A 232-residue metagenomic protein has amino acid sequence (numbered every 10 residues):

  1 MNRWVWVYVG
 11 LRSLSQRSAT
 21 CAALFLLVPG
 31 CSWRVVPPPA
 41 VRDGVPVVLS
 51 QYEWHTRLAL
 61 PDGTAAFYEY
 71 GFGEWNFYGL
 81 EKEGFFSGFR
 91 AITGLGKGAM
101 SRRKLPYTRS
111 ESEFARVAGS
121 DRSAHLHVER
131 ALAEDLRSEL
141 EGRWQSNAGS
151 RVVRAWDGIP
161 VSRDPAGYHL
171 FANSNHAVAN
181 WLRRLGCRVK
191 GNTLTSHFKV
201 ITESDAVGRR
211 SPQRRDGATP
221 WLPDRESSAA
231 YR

Functional and structural regions predicted by a protein language model:
W4-T20: Bacterial N-terminal signal peptides that target proteins for export
C21-L26: Sec-dependent N-terminal signal peptides
P29-G30: C-terminal motif of bacterial Sec signal peptides marking the signal peptidase cleavage site
W33, P38-P39: Core subunits and conserved enzymes of cellular information-processing and envelope-translocation systems across
D43-L126: Glycine-rich catalytic cores of cysteine/serine-nucleophile enzymes that process amide/ester linkages in cell-envelope
K104-E113, L140-A155: A structural motif
G119-E129, S162-H169: Second-shell loop/turn segments in exported
Q145-R232: Activation targets extended, charge/polar-rich intrinsically disordered C-terminal tails
